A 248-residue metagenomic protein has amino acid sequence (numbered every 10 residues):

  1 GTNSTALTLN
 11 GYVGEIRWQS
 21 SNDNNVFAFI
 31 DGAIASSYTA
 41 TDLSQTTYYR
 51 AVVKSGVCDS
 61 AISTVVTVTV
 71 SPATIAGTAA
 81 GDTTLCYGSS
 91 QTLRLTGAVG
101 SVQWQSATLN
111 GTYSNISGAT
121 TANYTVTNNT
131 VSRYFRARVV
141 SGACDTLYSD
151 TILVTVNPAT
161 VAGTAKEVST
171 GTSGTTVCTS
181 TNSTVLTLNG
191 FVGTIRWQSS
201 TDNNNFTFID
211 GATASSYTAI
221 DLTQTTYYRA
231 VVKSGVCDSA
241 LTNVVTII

Functional and structural regions predicted by a protein language model:
T2-G11, S89-G97, T176, T181-G190: A short beta-strand segment in extracellular, disulfide-stabilized domains
G11-R17, G97-Q105, G190-R196: Solvent-exposed loop segments of extracellular immunoglobulin-like
Q19-N22, R50, Q105-A107, R136 (+4 more regions): Conserved Ser/Thr-centered positions that define the repeating blades of beta-propeller domains
S21-T41, S106-T127, S199-I220: Surface-exposed, flexible coil segments in extracellular/virion-facing regions
Q45-Y49, V131-F135, Q224-Y228: Exposed beta-strand face motif in extracellular beta-rich ectodomains
K54-D59, V140-D145, K233-D238: Short, solvent-exposed loop/turn segments at the edges of extracellular beta-sandwich modules
V66-P72, I152-P158, V245-I248: Interdomain boundary/hinge segments at the C-termini of tandem beta-sandwich modules
P72-D82, A159-T172: Proline-enriched interdomain boundary motifs that mark the N-terminal boundary and often initiate the first structured
